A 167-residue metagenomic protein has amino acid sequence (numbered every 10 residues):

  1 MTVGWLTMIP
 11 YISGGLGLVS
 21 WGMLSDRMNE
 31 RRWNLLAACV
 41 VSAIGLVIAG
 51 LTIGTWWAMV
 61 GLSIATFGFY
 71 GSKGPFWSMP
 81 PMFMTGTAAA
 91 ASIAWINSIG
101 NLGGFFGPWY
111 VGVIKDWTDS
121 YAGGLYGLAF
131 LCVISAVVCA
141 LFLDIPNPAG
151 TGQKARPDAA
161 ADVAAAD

Functional and structural regions predicted by a protein language model:
M1, G86-I96: Loop-to-transmembrane helix entry/capping segments in MFS-fold secondary transporters and related SLC/MFSD carriers
L6-G14, G100: Transmembrane alpha-helical segments of major facilitator superfamily
G17-E30: Helix-to-loop junctions at the C-terminal end of transmembrane segments in multipass secondary transporters
L24-D26, Y110-D119: Interfacial helix-cap and linker-helix signal at transmembrane-aqueous boundaries of multi-pass secondary transporters
N29, P80-A90, D119: Paired intracellular helix-loop junctions of major facilitator superfamily
N29-M79: C-terminal transmembrane helical hairpin of 12-TM major facilitator-type secondary transporters
G123-L141: Symmetry-related core transmembrane helices of the 12-TM Major Facilitator Superfamily/SLC fold
L143-D167: Intrinsic disorder in cytosolic terminal tails and internal cytosolic loops of multi-pass membrane transporters
